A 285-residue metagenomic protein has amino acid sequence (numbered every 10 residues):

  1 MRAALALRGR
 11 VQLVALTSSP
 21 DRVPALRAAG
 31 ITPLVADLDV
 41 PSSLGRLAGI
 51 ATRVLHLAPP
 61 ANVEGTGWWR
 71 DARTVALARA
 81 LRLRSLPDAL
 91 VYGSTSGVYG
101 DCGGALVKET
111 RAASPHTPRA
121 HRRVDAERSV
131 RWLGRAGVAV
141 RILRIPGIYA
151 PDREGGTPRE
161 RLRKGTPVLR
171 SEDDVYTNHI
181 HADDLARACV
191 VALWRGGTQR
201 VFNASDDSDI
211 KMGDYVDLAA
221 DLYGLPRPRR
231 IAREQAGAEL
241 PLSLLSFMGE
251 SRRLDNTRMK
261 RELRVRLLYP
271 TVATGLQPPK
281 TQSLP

Functional and structural regions predicted by a protein language model:
R27-T52: Conserved Rossmann-fold cofactor-binding substructure of NAD(P)-dependent oxidoreductases
L47-V91, R128: NAD(P)-cofactor binding segment of oxidoreductase domains
V75-P118: Conserved Rossmann-fold NAD(P)-dependent oxidoreductase catalytic core, especially the SDR/UDP-sugar
G103-I142: Catalytic helix-loop patch of NAD(P)-dependent Rossmann-fold dehydrogenases
R131-T177: NAD(P)-dependent short-chain dehydrogenase/reductase
A186-V191, R195-L244: Mid/C-terminal beta-alpha module of Rossmann-like enzyme folds, strongest in SDR-family dehydrogenases/epimerases
G237-R266: Conserved C-terminal active-site "lid" loop/helix of NAD(P)H-dependent oxidoreductases that clamps the redox cofactor
P270-P285: Amphipathic terminal alpha-helices
